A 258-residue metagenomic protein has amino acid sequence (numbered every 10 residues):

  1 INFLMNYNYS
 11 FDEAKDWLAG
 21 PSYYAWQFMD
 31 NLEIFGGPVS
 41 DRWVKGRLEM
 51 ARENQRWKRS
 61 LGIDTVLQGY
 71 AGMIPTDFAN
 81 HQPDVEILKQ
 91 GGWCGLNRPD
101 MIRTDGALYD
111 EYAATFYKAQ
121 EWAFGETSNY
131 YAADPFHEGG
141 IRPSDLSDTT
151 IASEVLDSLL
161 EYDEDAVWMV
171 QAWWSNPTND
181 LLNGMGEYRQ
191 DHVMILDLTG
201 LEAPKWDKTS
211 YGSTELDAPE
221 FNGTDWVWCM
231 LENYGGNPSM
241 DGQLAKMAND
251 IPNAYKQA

Functional and structural regions predicted by a protein language model:
I1-A258: Catalytic-core regions of glycoside hydrolase
